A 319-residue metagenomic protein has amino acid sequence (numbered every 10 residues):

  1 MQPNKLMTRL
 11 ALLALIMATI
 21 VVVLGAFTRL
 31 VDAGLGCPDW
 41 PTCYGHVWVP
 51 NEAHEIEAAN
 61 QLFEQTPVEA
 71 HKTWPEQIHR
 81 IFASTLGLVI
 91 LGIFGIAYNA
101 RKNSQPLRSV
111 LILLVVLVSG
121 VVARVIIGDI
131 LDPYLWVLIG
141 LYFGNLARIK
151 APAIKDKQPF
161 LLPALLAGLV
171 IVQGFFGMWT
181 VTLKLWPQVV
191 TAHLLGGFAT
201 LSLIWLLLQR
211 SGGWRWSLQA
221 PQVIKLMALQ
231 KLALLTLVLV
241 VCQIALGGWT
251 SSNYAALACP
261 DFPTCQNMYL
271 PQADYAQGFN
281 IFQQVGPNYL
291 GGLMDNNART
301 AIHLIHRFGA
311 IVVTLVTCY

Functional and structural regions predicted by a protein language model:
Q2-N4, N99-L107, K150-F160, S217-M227: Membrane-interface helix-boundary motifs at transmembrane edges
R9-A11, N103-L114, I154-A167, L229 (+1 more regions): Membrane-interfacial loop-to-transmembrane alpha-helix junctions, especially the N-terminal start
R9-D39, V238-T250: N-terminal signal-anchor transmembrane alpha helix
F27-D39, V121-W136, G174-L194, T250-D261 (+1 more regions): Interfacial helix-loop-helix junctions of multi-pass membrane proteins
L30-Q77, A256-R299: Extracytosolic (periplasmic/ER-lumenal) interhelical loops and adjacent juxtamembrane/interface segments of multi-pass
L86-G92, Y134-L146, G197-W214, V312-Y319: Hydrophobic cores of alpha-helical transmembrane segments in multi-pass inner/ER membrane proteins, independent
A100-I154: Transmembrane alpha-helices
P263-C265, N297-L315: A loop-to-helix transmembrane entry motif
